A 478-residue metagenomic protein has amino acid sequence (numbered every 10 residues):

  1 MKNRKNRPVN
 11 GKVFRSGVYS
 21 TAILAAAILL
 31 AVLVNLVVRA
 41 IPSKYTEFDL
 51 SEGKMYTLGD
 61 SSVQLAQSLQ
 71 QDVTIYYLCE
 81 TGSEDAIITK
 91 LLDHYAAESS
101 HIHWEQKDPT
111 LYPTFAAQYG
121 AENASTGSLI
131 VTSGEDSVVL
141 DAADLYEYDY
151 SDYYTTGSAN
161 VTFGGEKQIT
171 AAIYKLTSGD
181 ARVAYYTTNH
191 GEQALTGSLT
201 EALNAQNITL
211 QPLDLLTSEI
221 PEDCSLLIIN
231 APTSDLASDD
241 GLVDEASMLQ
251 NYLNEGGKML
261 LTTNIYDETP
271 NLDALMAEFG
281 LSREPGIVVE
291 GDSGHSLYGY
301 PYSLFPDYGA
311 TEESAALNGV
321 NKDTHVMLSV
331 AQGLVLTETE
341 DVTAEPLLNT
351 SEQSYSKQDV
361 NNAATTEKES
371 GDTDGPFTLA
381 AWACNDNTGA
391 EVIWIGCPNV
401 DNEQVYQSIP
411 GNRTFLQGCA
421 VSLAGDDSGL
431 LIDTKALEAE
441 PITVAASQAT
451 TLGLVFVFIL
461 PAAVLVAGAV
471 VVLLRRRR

Functional and structural regions predicted by a protein language model:
K2-R478: Short, surface-exposed patches at the edges or C-terminal ends of soluble domains, predominantly
